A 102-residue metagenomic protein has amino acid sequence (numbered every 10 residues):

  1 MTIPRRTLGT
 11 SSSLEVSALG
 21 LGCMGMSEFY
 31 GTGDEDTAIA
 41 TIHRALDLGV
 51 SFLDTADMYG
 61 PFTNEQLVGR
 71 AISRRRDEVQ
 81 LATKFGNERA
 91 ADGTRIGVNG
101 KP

Functional and structural regions predicted by a protein language model:
M1-T83, R89-G93: N-terminal binding-site loop/beta-alpha segment at the start of enzyme catalytic domains that lines or forms
V98-P102: Glycine-rich anion/phosphate-binding loops
